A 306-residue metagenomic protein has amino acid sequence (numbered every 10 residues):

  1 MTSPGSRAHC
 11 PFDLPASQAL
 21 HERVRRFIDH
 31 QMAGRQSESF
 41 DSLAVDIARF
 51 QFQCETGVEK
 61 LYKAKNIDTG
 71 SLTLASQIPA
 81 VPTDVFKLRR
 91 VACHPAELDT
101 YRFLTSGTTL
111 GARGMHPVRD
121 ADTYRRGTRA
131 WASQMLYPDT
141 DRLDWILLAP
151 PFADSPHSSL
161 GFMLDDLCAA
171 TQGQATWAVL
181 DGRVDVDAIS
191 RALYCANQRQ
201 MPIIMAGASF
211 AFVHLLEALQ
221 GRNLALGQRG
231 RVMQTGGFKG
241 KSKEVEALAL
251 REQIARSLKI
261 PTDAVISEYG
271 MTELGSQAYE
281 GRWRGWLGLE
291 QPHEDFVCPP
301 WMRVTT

Functional and structural regions predicted by a protein language model:
T2-I28, E38-F50, R142-D144, P151 (+2 more regions): Active-site glycine/GP-rich loop and adjacent strand/helix microenvironment that borders small-molecule binding pockets
Q31-G34: Secondary-structure edge/capping motif, primarily at the C-terminal ends of alpha-helices and the immediately following
E38, F50-L104, G111-R119, Y124-R125 (+1 more regions): Active-site diphosphate/adenylate-binding microenvironment
G57-K60, S159, H214-L215: Phosphate- and divalent-cation-binding pockets in alpha/beta enzyme and binding domains that engage nucleotide-derived
N66, G107-L110, G236-G237, G270: Glycine-centered flexibility sites
F103, T108-T109, P117, Y124 (+1 more regions): Internal, well-ordered alpha/beta segment that forms a basic, Gly-enriched binding/recognition surface
